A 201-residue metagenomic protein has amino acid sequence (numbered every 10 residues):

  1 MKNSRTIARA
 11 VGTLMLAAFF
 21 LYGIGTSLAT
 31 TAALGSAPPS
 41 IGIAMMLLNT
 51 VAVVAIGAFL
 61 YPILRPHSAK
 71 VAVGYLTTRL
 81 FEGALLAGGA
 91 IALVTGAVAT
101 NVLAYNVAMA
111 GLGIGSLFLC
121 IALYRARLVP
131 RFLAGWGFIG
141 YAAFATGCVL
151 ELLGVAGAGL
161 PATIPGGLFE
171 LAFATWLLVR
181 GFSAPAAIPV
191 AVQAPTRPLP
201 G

Functional and structural regions predicted by a protein language model:
M1-G201: Hydrophobic, aromatic-enriched alpha-helical segments typical of multi-pass transmembrane helices
